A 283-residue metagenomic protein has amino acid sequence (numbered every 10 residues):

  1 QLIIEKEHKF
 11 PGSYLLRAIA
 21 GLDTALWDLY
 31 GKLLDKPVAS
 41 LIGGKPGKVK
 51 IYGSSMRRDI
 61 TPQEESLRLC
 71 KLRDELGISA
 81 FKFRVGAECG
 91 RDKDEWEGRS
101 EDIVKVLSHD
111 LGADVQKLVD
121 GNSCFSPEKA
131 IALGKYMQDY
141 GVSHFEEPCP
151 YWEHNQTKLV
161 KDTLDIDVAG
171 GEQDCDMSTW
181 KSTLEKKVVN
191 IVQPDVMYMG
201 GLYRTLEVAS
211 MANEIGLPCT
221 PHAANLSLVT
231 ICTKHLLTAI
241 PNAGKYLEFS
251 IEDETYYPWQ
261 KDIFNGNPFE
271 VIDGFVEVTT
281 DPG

Functional and structural regions predicted by a protein language model:
Q1-L33: Metal- or metallocofactor-binding catalytic centers and their adjacent structured scaffolds across diverse enzyme
K6, L33, L72-E75, D110 (+4 more regions): Change "in soluble alpha/beta enzymes" to "in soluble alpha/beta proteins
I19, W96, V119-S126, E146-P150 (+3 more regions): Glycine- and other small-residue-rich loops at beta-strand/loop junctions that grip anionic moieties
L22, D35, F81, D120 (+5 more regions): Conserved, mostly hydrophobic/aromatic
D23-D59: Glycine-rich, aromatic-flanked loop segments that form ligand/cofactor-binding clefts across common enzyme folds
K48-L164: Metal-dependent enolase-superfamily TIM-barrel catalytic cores that perform enediolate-based chemistry
G141, W152-F275: Shared catalytic-loop signature of beta/alpha-barrel
V276-G283: Short, intrinsically disordered, charge-balanced linker/junction segments flanking boundaries in proteins
